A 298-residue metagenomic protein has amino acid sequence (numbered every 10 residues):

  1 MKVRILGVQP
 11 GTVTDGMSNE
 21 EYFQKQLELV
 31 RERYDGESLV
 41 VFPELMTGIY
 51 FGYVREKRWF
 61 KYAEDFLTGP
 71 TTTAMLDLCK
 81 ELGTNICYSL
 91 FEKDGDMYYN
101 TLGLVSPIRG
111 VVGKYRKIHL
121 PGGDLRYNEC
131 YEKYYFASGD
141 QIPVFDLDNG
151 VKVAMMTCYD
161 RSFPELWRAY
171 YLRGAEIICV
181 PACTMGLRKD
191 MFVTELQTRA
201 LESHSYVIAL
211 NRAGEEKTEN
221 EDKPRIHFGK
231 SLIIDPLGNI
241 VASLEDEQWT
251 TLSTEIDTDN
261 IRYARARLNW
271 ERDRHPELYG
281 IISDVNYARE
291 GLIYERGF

Functional and structural regions predicted by a protein language model:
M1-I5: Extreme N-terminal starter segment of soluble prokaryotic enzymes
V8, Y115, F145, L210 (+2 more regions): Hydrophobic residues at beta-strand termini and immediately following loops that shape nucleotide-binding pockets
Q9-D15: Short polar catalytic/cofactor-binding loops
E20, Q24, E28-R116, T184-E202: Cys-nucleophile CN-hydrolase/nitrilase-fold catalytic domain and related Cys-dependent amidase chemistry that acts on
E64, K93-E176, G186-T194, T198 (+1 more regions): Active-site catalytic loop in hydrolytic enzyme cores
L67-C87, K152, C158-L252: CN hydrolase (nitrilase-like) catalytic-core segments centered on the catalytic cysteine and neighboring Lys/Glu
Y88-L90, T101-L104, P143-F145, S231-I233 (+1 more regions): Short beta-strand scaffold segments in enzyme catalytic cores
R212-F298: C-terminal beta-strand edge segments of enzyme domains
